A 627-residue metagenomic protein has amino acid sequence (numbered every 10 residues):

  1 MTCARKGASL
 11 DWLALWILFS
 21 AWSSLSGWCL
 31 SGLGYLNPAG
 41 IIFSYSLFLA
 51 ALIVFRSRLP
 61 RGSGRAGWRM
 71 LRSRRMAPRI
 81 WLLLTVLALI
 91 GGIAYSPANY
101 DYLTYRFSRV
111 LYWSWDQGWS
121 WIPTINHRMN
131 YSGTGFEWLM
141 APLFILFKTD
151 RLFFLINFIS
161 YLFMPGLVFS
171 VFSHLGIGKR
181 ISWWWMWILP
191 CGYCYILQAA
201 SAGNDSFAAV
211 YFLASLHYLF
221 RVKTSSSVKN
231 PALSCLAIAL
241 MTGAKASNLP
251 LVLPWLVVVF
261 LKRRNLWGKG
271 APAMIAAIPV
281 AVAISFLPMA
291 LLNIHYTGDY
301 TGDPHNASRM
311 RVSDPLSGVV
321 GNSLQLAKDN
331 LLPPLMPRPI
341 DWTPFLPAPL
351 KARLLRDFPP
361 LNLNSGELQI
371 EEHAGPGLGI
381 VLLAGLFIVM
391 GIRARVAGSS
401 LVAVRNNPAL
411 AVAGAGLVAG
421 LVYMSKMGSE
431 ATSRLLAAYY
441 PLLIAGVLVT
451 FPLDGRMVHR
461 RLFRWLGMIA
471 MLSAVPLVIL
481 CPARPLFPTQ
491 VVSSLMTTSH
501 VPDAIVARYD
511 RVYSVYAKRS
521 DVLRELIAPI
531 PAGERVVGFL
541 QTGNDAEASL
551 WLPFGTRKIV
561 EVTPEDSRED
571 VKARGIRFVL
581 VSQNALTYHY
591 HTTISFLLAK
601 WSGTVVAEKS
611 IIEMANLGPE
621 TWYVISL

Functional and structural regions predicted by a protein language model:
M1-L71, L378-L383, K426, V571: Membrane-embedded, hydrophobic transmembrane alpha-helices
K6-A14, R151-L152, V168-Y193, V210: Transmembrane-helix signature of polytopic, membrane-embedded enzymes that assemble or transfer cell-envelope glycans
S20, L82-T85, W183-P190, L236 (+2 more regions): Transmembrane alpha-helix segments characteristic of polytopic inner-membrane glycan-assembly/cell-envelope
L49-R58, L152-G176, A214: Transmembrane-helix motifs of polytopic, lipid-linked glycan transferases
R75-L83, K229-I238, V252-V259, P272-A283 (+2 more regions): Signature aromatic-anchored transmembrane alpha helix within multi-pass, membrane-resident enzymes that catalyze glycan
Y95, P272-I370, P476-A483: Membrane-lumen/periplasm interface segments of specific transmembrane helices in polyprenyl phosphate-linked
T149-S160, L197-Q198, P337-A413: Membrane-interface anchor segments at the N-terminal boundary of transmembrane helices in multi-pass membrane enzymes
R484-T489, D503-T556, F578: Short periplasmic/luminal acceptor-recognition loop of GT-C membrane glycosyltransferases, typified by
